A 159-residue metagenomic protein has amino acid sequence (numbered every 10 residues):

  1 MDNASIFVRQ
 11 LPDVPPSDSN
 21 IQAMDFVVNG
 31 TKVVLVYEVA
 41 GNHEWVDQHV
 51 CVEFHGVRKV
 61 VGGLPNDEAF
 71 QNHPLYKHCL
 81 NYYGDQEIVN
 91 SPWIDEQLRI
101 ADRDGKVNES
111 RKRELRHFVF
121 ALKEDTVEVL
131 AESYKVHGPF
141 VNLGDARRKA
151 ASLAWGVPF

Functional and structural regions predicted by a protein language model:
M1-F159: Surface-exposed, interaction-prone regions used to assemble/regulate multi-protein complexes
